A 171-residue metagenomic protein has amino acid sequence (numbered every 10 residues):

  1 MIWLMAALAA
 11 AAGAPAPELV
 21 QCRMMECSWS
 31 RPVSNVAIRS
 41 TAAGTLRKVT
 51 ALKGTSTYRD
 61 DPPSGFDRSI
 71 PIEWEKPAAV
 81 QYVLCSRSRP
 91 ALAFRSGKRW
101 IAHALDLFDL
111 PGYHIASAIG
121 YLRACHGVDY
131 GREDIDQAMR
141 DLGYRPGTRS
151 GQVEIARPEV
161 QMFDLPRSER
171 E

Functional and structural regions predicted by a protein language model:
M1-A11: Sec-dependent N-terminal signal peptides
G13-E171: N-terminal secretory-pathway/extracellular module detecting exported/lumenal segments and adjacent signal-anchor/first
